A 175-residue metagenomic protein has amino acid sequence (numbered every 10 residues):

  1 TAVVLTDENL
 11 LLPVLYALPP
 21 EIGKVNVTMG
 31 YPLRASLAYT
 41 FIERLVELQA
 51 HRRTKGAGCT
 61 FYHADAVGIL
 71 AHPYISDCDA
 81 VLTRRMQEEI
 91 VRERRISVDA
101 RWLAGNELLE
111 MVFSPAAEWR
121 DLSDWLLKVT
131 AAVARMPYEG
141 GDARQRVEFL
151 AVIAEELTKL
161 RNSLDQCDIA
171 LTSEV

Functional and structural regions predicted by a protein language model:
T1-V175: Polyanion-engaging groove/track-forming segments
